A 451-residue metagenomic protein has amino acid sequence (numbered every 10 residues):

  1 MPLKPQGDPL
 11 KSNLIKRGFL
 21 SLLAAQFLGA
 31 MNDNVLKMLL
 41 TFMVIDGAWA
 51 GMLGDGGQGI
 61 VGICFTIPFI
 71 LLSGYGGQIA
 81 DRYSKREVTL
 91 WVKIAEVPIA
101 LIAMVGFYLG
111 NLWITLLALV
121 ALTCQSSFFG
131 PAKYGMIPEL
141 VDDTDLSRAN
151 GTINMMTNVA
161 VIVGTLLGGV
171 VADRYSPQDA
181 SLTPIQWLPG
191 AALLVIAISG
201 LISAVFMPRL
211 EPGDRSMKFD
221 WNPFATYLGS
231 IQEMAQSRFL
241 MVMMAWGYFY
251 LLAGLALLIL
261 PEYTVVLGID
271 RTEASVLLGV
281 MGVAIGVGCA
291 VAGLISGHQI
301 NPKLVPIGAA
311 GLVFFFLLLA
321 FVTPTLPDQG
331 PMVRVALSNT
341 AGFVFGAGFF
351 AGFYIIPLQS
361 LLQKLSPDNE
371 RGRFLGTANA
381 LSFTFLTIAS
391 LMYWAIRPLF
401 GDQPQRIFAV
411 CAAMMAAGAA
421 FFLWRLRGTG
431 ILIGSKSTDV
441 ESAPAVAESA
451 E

Functional and structural regions predicted by a protein language model:
P2-L20, R209-A245, V266: Juxtamembrane intracellular "pre-TM" segments in multi-pass secondary transporters
L20-K37, V61-I99, I114-D173, F224 (+5 more regions): Substrate-agnostic recognition of the 12-TM MFS/MFS-like secondary transporter fold
L23, F27-M31, V35-L39, M43-V44 (+6 more regions): A single, central transmembrane helix in multi-pass transporters
A24, F107, A197-M207, G297 (+2 more regions): Multi-pass alpha-helical transporter architecture, strongest for 12-TM Major Facilitator/SLC carriers used
M38-A50, A103-L109, V163-L193, V266 (+2 more regions): Transmembrane alpha-helix termini and helix-breaking/packing motifs in multi-pass membrane transporters
L39-I70: Extracellular/periplasmic helix-loop-helix junction of adjacent transmembrane segments in MFS-like secondary
I94-G110, A310-V333: C-terminal ends and interior cores of transmembrane alpha-helices in multi-pass membrane transporters/permeases
L112-L119, T123, R148-D214, G279 (+2 more regions): Hydrophobic alpha-helical transmembrane segments
